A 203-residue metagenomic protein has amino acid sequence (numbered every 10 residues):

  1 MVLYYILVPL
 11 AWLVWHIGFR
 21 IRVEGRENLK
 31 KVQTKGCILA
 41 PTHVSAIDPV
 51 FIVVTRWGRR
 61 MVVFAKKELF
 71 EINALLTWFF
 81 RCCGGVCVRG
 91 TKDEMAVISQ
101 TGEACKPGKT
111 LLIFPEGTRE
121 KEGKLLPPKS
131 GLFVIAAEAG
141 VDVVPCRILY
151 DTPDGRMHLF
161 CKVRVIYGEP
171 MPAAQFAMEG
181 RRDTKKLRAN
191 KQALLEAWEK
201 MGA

Functional and structural regions predicted by a protein language model:
M1-R20, E71-C83, G155-K162: Alpha-helical membrane-targeting segments
Y4, A11-H43: Helix-to-loop junction immediately C-terminal to a conserved catalytic motif
V14, C82-V88, P115-T118: Short, basic, glycine/proline-bearing loop/turn elements
V14-H16, R56, F80, A104 (+1 more regions): A generic structural signal for well-ordered alpha-helical segments
R20-E24, K92-V97: Glycine-rich, highly charged phosphate/nucleotide-binding loops
G25, A65-K66, G84, F114 (+1 more regions): A secondary-structure boundary/capping signal
K31-K92: Catalytic core of membrane glycerolipid acyltransferases/transacylases, capturing the structured, soluble-facing
V97-A203: Non-catalytic C-terminal accessory region of glycerolipid acyltransferases and related lyso-lipid remodeling enzymes
